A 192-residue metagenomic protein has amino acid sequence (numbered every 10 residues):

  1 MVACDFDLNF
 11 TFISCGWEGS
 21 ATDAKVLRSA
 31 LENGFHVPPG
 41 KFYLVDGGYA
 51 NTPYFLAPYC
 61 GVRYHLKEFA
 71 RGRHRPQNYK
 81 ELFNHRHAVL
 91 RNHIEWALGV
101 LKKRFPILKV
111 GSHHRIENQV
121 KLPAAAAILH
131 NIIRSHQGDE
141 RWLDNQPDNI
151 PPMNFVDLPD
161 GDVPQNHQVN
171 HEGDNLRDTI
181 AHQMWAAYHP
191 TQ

Functional and structural regions predicted by a protein language model:
M1-Q192: Short, polybasic Lys/Arg-rich linear motifs in disordered N-terminal/cytosolic regions
